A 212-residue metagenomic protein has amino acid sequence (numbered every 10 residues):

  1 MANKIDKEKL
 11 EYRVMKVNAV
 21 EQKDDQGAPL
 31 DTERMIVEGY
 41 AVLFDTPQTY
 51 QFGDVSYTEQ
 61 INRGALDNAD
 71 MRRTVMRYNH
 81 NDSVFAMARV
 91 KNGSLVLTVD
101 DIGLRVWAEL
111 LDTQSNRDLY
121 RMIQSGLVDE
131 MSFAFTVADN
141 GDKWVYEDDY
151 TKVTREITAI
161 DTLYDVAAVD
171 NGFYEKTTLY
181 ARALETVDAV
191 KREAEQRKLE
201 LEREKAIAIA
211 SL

Functional and structural regions predicted by a protein language model:
M1-D70, K191-R197: Polar/acidic, low-complexity leader/linker segments enriched in S/T/G and N/D
I5-N18, M76-M87, R105-Q114: Short, charged, low-hydrophobicity "junction" segments
M35-G39, T74, D129, T162-Y164: Structural beta-strand/beta-sheet cores of well-ordered domains, especially the beta-sheet scaffolds that support
T46-Q48, S83-F85, N140-D142: Flexible loop/turn segments at secondary-structure boundaries
P47-Y50, A86, Y174-T178: Short helix/loop capping segments that flank catalytic or ligand/cofactor-binding pockets
R63-V106: A glycine-rich, hydrophobic loop/mini-helix early in the fold
S94-E193: Residue microenvironments linked to proteolytic maturation and disulfide-stabilized extracellular modules
V190-L212: Terminal short linear interaction segments
